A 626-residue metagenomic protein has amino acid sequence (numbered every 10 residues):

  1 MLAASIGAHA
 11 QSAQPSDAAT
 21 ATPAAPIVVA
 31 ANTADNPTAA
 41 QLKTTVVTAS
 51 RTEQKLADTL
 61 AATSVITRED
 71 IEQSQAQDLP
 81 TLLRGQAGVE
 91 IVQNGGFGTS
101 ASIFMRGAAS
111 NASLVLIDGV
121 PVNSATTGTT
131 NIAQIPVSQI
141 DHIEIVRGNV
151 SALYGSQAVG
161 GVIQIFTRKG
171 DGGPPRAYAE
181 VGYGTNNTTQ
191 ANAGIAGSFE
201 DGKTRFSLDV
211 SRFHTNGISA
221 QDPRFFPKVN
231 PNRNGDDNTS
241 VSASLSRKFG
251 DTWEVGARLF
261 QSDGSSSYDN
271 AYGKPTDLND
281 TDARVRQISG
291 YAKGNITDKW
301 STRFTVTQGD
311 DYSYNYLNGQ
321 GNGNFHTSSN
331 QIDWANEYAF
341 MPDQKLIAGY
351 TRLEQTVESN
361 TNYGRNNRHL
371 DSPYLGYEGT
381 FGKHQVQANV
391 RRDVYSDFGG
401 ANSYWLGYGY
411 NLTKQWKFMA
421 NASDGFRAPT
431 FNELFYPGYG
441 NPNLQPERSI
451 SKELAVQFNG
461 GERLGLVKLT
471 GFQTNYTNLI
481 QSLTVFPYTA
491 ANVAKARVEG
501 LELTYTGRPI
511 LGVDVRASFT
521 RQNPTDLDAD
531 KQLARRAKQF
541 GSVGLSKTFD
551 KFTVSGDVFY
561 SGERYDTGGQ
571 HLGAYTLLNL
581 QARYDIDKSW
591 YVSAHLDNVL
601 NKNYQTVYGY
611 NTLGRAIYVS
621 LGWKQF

Functional and structural regions predicted by a protein language model:
M1-A76, P80-Q86, T239, K248: N-terminal Sec signal peptide and the immediately downstream disordered periplasmic leader that contains the TonB box
T48, P80, R84-V120: Extracytoplasmic beta-strand/coil segments of soluble accessory domains associated with Gram-negative outer-membrane
L79-L82, A101-F104, S113-L116, N131-P136 (+3 more regions): N-terminal periplasmic accessory domains that precede and gate Gram-negative outer-membrane beta-barrel machines
V120-G148: Short acidic/polar hinge/loop motifs at secondary-structure boundaries that mediate gating or recognition
S151-A152, Q164, G170-P174, Y178-G182 (+1 more regions): Periplasmic-side early beta-strands and strand-to-turn transitions of outer-membrane beta-barrels
G202-F206, D251-V255, S265, I296-F304 (+7 more regions): Repeated loop/turn-to-beta-strand initiation elements of outer-membrane beta-barrel proteins
K274-Q287, A292-N295, F325-S328, N366 (+7 more regions): Outer-membrane beta-barrel signature, preferentially recognizing the C-terminal barrel domain of Gram-negative
T380-Q385, Q473-N475, N492-T567, Q581 (+4 more regions): Gram-negative outer-membrane beta-barrel transporters
